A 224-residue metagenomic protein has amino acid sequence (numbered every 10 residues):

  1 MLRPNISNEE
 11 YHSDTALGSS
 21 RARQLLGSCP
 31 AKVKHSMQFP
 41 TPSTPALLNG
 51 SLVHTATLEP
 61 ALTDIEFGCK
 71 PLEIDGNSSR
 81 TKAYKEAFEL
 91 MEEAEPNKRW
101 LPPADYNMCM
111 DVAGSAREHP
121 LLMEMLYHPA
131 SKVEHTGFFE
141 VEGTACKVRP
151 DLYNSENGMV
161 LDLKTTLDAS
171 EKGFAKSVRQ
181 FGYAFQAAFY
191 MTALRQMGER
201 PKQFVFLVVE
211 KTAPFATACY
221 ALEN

Functional and structural regions predicted by a protein language model:
M1-V148: Metal-dependent nuclease catalytic cores that hydrolyze phosphodiester bonds in DNA/RNA, characterized by
H128-S131, H135-N224: Mg2+/Mn2+-dependent nuclease catalytic core
